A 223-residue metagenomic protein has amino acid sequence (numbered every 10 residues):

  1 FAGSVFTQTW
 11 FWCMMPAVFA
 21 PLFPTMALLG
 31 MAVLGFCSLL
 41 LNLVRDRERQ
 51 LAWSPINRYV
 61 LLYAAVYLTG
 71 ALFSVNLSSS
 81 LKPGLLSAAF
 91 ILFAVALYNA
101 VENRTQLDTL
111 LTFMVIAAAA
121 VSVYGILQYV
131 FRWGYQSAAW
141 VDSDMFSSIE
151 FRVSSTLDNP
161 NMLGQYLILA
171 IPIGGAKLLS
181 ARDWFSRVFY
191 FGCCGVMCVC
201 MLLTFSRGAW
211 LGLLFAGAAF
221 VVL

Functional and structural regions predicted by a protein language model:
F1-K82, L92, N99-D108, T112-V115 (+2 more regions): Transmembrane signal-anchor hairpin modules in multi-pass inner-membrane enzymes, especially those that act on
M14, S38, A65-T69, D108-I149 (+1 more regions): Alpha-helical transmembrane segments of multi-pass inner-membrane proteins
N76, S154-S155: Short amphipathic alpha-helical segments at helix-loop
G84-A88, W210: Hydrophobic alpha-helical transmembrane bundles that constitute the permease/transmembrane domains of multi-pass
S87-I91, G192-G195: Internal transmembrane alpha-helices of multipass membrane proteins
A96-A100, V153, C200: Short, flexible active-site loop motifs that bind/organize anionic cofactors or intermediates
